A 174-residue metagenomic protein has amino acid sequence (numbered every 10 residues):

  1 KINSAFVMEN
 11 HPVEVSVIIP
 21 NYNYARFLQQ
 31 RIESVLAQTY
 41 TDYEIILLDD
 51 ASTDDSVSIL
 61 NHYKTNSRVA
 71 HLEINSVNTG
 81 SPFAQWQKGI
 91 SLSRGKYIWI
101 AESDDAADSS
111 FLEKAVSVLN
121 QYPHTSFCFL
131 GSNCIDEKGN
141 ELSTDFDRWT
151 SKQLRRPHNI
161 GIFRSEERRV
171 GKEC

Functional and structural regions predicted by a protein language model:
I2-K172: Nucleotide-sugar donor-binding/catalytic module of glycosyltransferases that assemble extracellular/cell-envelope
